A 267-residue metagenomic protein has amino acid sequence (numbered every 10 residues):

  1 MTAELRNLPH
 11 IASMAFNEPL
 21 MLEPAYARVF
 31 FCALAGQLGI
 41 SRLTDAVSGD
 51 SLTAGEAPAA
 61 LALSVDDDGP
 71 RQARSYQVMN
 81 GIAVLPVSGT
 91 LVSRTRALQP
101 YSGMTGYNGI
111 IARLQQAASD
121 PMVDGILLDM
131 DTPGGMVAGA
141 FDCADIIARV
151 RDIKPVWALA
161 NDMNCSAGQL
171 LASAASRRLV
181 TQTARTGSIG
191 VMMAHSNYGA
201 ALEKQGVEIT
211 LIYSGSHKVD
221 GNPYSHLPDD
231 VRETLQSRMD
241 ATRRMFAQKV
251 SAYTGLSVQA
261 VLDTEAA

Functional and structural regions predicted by a protein language model:
M1-K154, M163-L170, A174-Y253: Small-residue-centered hinge/linker elements
L159-C165, T264-A267: Glycine-rich beta-to-alpha transition loops that act as phosphate-gripper elements at the mouths of alpha/beta enzyme
S214-H217, Y253, S257-A267: Short catalytic/ligand-gating loop segments at beta-alpha or beta-beta junctions within enzyme catalytic domains
